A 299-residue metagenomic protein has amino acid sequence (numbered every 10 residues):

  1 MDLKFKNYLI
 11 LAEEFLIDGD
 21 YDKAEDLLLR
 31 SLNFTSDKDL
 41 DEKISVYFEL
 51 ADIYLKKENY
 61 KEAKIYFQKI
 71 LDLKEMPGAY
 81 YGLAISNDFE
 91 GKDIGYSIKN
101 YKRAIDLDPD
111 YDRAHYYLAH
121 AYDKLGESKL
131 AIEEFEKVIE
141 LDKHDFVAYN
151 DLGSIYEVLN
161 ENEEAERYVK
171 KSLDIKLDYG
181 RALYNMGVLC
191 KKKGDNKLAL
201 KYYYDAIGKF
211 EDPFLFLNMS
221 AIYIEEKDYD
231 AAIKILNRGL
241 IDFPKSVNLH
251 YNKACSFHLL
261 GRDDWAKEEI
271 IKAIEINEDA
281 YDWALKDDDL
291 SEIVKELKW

Functional and structural regions predicted by a protein language model:
M1-K4, L11, E275-W299: Terminal, low-structured helical/coil segments at or just beyond the last alpha-helical repeat
M1-N33, D41-S45: N-terminal leader/linker segments that initiate helical-solenoid repeat arrays
K4, K38, K43, M76-P77 (+6 more regions): Residue-level recognition of tetratricopeptide repeat
D20-L27, K56-Q68, F89-R103, D123-K137 (+5 more regions): Structural signature of tandem alpha-helical TPR/SEL1-like repeats, specifically the intra-repeat loop/turn
F34-K38, D72-L73, L107, L141 (+4 more regions): Structural marker of alpha-solenoid helical repeat scaffolds
F48-K56, Y81-D88, R113-D123, F146-E157 (+3 more regions): Conserved alpha-helical positions within TPR/SEL1-like repeat arrays
F216-W283: Ankyrin-repeat and related helical/solenoid repeat scaffolds used for protein-protein interactions
